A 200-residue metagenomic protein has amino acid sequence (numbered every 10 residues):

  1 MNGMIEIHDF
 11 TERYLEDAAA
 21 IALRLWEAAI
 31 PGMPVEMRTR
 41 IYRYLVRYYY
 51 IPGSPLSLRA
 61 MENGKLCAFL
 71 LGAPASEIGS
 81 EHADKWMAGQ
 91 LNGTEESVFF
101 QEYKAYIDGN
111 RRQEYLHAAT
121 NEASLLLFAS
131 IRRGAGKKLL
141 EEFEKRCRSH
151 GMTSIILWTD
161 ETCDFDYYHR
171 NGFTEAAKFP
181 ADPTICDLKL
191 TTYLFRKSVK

Functional and structural regions predicted by a protein language model:
G3-I5, G64-F69, A123: Glycine-rich phosphate/pyrophosphate-binding loop shared by adenosine-nucleotide-utilizing enzymes
M4-A20, P31: A short beta-loop-alpha structural element at the N-terminal edge of CoA-dependent acyl/N-acetyltransferase catalytic
A20-E36: Helix-loop element at the rim of GNAT/NAT acetyltransferase active sites that forms part of the acceptor-substrate
V35-S57, M61-N63, C67, L71: Active-site rim helix/loop that mediates acceptor-substrate recognition in acyltransferases
S76-L127, I131, I185-D187: Conserved acyl-donor/pantetheine-binding loop and adjacent beta-alpha core of acyl/acetyltransferases and related
A119-S124, C147-D160: Conserved GNAT acetyl-CoA-binding A-motif
R133-K145, R170: Conserved acetyl-CoA-binding loop-helix of GNAT-fold acetyltransferases
T153-F165, A181-K200: C-terminal "cap" of GNAT-fold acetyltransferases
